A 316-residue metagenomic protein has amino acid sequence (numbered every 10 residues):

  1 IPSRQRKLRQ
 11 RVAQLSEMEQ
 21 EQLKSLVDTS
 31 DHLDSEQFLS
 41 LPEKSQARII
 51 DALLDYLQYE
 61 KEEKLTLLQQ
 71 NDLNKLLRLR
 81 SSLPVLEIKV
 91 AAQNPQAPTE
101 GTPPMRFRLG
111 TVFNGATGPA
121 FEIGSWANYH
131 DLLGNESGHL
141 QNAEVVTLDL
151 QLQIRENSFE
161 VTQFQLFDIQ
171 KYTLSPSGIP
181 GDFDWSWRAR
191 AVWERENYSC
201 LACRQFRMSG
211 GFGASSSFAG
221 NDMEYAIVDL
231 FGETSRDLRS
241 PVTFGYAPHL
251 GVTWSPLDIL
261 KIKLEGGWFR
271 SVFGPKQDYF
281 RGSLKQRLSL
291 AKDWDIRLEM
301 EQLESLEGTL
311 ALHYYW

Functional and structural regions predicted by a protein language model:
Q5-L140: Outer-membrane beta-barrel initiation region
L39-S45, T102-P103, Y129, G134-L152 (+3 more regions): Phosphate/adenylate-binding glycine loop and adjacent helical scaffold
F107, I123, E144-L148, G181-A189 (+6 more regions): Transmembrane beta-strands of outer-membrane beta-barrel proteins
T111-T117, Y129-D131, L150-E156, Q170 (+8 more regions): Transmembrane beta-strands of outer-membrane beta-barrel pores
T117-F121, S158-F164, A202-G210, S240-P248 (+2 more regions): Residues that define the transmembrane beta-barrel architecture of outer-membrane proteins
S125, L284-L288, E304-W316: Outer-membrane beta-barrel "beta-signal"
H130-V145, K171-D182, S217-A226, W254-L264 (+1 more regions): Repeated loop/turn-to-beta-strand initiation elements of outer-membrane beta-barrel proteins
N157-D229: Gram-negative (and chloroplast) outer-membrane scaffold detector with strong preference for beta-barrel transmembrane
